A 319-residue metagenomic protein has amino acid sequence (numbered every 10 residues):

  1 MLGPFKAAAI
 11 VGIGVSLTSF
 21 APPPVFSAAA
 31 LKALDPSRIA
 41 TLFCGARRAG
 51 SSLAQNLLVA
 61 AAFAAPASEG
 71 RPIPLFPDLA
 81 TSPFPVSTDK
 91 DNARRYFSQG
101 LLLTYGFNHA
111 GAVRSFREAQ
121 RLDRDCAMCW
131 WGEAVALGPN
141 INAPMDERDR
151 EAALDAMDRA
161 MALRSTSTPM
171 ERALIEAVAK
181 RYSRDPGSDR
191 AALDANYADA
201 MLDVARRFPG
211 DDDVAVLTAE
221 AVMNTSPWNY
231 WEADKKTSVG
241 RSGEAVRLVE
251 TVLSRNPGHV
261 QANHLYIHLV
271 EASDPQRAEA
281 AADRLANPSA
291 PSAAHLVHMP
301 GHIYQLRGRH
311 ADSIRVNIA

Functional and structural regions predicted by a protein language model:
P4-S19: Bacterial N-terminal signal peptides
S19-Y266, E271-P275, E279-A290, L306-A319: N-terminal alpha-helical interaction modules that lie
A294: Sequence context surrounding c-type heme c attachment/ligation sites in exported
